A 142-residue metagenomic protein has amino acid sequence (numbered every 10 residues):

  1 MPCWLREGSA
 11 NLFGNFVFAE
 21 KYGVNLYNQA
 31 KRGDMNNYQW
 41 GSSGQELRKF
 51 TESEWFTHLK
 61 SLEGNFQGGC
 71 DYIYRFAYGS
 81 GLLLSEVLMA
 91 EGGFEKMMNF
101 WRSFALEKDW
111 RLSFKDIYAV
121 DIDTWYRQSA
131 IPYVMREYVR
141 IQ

Functional and structural regions predicted by a protein language model:
M1-G81, E91, W101-Q142: Acidic/His/Gly-enriched intrinsically disordered linker/tail segments that often contain short helix/coil "MoRF-like"
G93-K96: Loop/turn elements at helix/coil->beta-strand transitions in domains of secreted/extracellular proteins
